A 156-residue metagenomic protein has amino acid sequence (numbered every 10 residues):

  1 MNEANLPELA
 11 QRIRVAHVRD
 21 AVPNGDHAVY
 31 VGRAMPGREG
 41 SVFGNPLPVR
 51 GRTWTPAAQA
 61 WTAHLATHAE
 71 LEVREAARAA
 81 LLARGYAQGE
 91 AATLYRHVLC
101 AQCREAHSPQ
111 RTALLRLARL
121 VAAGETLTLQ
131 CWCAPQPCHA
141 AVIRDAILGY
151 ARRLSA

Functional and structural regions predicted by a protein language model:
M1-S155: Catalytic phosphate/metal-binding cores of nucleic-acid and nucleotide-processing enzymes, i.e., regions that mediate
